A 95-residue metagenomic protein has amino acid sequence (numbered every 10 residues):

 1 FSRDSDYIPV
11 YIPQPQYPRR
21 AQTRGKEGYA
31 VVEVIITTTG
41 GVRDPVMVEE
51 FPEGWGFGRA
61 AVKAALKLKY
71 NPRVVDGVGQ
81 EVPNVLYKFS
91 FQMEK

Functional and structural regions predicted by a protein language model:
F1-T23, R59-K69, K95: Acidic, low-complexity proline/glycine/alanine-rich linker and hinge segments
D6-V10, Y29, E33, V46: Residue-level marker of intrinsically disordered, low-complexity segments enriched for small/polar residues
R24-G40, F57, D76-K95: A beta-hairpin/wing motif
K26, T37, G41-V74: A short, well-structured alpha-helical segment
